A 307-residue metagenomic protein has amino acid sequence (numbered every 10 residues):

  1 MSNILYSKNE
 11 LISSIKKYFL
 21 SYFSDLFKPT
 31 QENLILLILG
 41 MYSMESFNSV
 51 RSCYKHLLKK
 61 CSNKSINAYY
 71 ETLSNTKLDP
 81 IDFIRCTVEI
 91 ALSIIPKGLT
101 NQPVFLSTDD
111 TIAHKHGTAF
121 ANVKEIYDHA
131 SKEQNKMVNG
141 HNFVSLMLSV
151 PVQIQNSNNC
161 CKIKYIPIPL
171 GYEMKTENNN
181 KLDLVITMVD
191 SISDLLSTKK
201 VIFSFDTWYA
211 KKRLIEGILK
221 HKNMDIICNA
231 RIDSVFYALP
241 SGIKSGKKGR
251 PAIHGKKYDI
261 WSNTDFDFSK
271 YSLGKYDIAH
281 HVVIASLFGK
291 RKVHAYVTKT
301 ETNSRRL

Functional and structural regions predicted by a protein language model:
M1-Y22, T30, L39, N101 (+3 more regions): Single, function-defining residue in the core of a domain
L11-S14, M44-N48: Short acidic alpha-helix initiation/capping motifs at coil-to-helix transition points, especially at protein N-termini
Y22, L26-T30, E45-T118, K124-E125 (+5 more regions): Electropositive nucleic-acid engagement tracts
S24-L34, E133-N139: Structural motif
I35-E45: Short, amphipathic alpha-helical "recognition" segments used to contact nucleic acids or chromatin
G40, S74-K164, T264-K270, K275-A279 (+1 more regions): Active-site-proximal, Lys/Arg-enriched surface segment that forms a nucleic-acid-binding/basic interface patch
